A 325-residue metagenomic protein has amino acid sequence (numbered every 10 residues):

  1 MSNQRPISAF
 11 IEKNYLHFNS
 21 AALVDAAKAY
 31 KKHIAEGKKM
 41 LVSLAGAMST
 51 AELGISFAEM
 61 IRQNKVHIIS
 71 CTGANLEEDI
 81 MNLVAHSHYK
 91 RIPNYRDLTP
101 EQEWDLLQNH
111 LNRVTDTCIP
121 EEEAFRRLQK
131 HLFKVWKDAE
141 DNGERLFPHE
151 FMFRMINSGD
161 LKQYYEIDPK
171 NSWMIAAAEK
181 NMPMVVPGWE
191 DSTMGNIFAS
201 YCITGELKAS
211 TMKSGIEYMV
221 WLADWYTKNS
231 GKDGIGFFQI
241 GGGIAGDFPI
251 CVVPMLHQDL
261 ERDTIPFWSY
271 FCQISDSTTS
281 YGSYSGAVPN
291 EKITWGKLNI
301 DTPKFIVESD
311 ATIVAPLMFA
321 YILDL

Functional and structural regions predicted by a protein language model:
M1-A27, K31-I34: N-terminal glycine-rich anion-binding loop in soluble enzyme alpha/beta folds
I7, F18-A21, I244, C251 (+1 more regions): C-terminal functional extensions of proteins
A26-M40, A176-K180, D224-G234: Glycine-rich phosphate/diphosphate-binding loops that line cofactor/substrate pockets in enzymes
M40-S49, I69, V185-W189, L207-Y284: Glycine-rich anion-binding loop/nest that anchors nucleotide
E52-I55, I80-H86, N196-S200, P249-V253 (+1 more regions): Short acidic, glycine/serine/threonine-rich loops at helix termini
S56-V66, L83-N94, C202, V253-R262 (+1 more regions): A glycine- and small-aliphatic-rich helix-loop capping segment at beta-alpha/alpha-beta transitions that lines
I61-L128: A generic, well-ordered mixed alpha/beta core segment in the N-terminal half of proteins
Q102-T193: Ligand-binding beta-strand-loop-alpha-helix segment within the catalytic cores of soluble metabolic enzymes
